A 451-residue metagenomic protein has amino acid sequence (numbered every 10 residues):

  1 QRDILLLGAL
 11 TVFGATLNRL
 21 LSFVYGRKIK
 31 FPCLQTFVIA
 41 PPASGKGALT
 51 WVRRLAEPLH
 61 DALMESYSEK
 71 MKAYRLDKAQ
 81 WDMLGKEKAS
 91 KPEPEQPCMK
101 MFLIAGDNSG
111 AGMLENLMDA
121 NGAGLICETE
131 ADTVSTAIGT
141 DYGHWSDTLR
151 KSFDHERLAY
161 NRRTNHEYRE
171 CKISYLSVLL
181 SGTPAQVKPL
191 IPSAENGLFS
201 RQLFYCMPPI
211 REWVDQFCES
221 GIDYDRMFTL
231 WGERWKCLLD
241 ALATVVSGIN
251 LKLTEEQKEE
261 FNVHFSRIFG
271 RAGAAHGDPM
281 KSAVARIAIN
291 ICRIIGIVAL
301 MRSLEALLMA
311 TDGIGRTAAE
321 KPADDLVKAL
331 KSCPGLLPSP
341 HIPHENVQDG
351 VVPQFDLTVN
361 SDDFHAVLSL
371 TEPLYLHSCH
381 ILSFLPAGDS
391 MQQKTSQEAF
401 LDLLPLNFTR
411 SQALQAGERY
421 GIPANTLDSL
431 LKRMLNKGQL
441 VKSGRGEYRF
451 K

Functional and structural regions predicted by a protein language model:
Q1-K451: Phosphate-handling catalytic cores of nucleic-acid transaction enzymes
